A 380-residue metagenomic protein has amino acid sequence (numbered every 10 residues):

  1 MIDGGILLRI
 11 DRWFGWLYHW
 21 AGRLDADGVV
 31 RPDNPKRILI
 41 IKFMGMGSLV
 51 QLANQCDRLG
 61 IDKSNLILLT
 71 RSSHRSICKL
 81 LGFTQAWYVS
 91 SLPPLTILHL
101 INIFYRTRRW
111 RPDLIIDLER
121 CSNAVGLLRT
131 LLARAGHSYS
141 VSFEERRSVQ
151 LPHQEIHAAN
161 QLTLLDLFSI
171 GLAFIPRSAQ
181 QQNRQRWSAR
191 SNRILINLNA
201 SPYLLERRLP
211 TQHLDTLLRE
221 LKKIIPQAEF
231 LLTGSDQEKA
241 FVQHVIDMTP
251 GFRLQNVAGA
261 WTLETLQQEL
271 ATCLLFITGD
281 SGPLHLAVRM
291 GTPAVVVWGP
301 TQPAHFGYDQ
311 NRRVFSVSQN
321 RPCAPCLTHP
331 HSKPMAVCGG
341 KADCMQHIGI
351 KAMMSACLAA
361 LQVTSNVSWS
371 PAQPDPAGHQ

Functional and structural regions predicted by a protein language model:
M1-Q380: Catalytic machinery of carbohydrate-active enzymes, primarily nucleotide-sugar-dependent glycosyltransferases
